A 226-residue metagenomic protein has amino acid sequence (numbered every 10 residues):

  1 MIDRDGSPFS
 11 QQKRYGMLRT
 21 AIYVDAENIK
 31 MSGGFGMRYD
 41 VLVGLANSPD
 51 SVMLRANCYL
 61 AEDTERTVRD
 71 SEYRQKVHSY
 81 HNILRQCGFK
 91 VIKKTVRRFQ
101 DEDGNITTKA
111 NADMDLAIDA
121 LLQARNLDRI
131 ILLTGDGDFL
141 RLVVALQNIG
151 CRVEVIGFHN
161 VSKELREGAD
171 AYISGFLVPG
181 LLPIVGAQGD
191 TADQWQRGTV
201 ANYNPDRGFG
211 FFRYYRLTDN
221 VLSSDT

Functional and structural regions predicted by a protein language model:
I2-A112, G137, R152, H159-N160: Domain-level signal for Mg2+-assisted phosphodiester chemistry and nucleotide/NA-binding surfaces in nucleic-acid
D3, Q75-D193: Nuclease catalytic cores that cleave nucleic-acid phosphodiester bonds, predominantly acidic two-metal-ion
K13-R14, P49-D50, N82-I83, L122 (+2 more regions): Short, conserved, surface-exposed binding loops centered on an aromatic residue
D25, S174, D225-T226: Helix N-cap / beta->alpha transition motif
L54-A56, D170, A201: A short, local hydrophobic-aromatic micro-motif
R66, L140, S162-K163, R207-G208 (+1 more regions): Eukaryotic short linear interaction motifs
A192-T226: S1/OB-fold single-stranded RNA-binding interface
